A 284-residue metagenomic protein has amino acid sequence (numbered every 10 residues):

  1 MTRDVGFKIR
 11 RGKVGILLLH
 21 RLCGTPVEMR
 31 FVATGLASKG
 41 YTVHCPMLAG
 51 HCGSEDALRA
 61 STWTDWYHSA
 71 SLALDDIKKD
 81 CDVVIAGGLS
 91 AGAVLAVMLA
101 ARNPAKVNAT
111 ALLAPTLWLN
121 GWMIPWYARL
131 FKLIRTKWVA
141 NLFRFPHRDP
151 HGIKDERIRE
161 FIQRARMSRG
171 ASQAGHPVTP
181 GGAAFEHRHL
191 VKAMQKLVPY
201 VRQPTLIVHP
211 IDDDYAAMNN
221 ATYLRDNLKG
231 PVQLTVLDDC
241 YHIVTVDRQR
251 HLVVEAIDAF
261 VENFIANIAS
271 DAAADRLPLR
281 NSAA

Functional and structural regions predicted by a protein language model:
C23-A33: The serine-hydrolase catalytic nucleophile loop
A33-E55: Conserved alpha/beta-hydrolase
A91, M98, R102-P177: Alpha/beta-hydrolase-fold enzymes
T179-L197: Active-site nucleophile elbow and catalytic-triad environment of alpha/beta-hydrolase enzymes
V201, I207-H209, D213: Short beta-strand/loop motif that positions the catalytic acidic residue of the alpha/beta-hydrolase fold
D214-N220: Conserved alpha/beta-hydrolase "acid-adjacent" motif
T222, D226-I243: Catalytic histidine neighborhood in serine/cysteine hydrolases with alpha/beta-hydrolase-type architecture
D238-A284: Catalytic active-site module of serine/aspartate enzymes centered on a nucleophile-bearing elbow/loop
